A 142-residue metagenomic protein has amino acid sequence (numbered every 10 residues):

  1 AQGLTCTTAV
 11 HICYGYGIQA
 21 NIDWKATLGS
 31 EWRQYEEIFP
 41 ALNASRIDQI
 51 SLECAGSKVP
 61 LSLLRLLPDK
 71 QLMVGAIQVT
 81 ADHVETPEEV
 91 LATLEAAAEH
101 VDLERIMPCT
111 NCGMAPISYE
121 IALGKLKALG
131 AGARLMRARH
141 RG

Functional and structural regions predicted by a protein language model:
A1-G142: Domain-level signal for soluble alpha/beta catalytic cores
